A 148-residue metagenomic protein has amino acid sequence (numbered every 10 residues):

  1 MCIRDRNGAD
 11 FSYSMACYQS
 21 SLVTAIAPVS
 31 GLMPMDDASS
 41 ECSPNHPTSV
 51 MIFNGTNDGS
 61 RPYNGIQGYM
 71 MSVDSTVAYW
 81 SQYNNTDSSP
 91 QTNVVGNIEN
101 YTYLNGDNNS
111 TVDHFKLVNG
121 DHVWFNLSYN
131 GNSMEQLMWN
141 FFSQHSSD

Functional and structural regions predicted by a protein language model:
M1-D5: Conserved small/polar residues in nucleotide/adenosyl-binding loops
R6, C17, Q67-D74, S128-S133: Soluble non-cytosolic domains of exported or imported proteins
R6-D10, G31-M35, T56-S60, N119-W124: Solvent-exposed loop/turn segments at secondary-structure junctions within structured extracellular/periplasmic domains
A9-S20: Short glycine-enriched nucleophile-adjacent loop and the immediately C-terminal alpha-helix near the catalytic center
D10, I52, N140-F141: Intrinsic disorder/low-structure terminal segments
Y13, D37, P62-G65, F125-Y129: Active-site-proximal flexible loops/turns
T24-N109: The feature captures the conserved acid-bearing segment of alpha/beta-hydrolase catalytic domains
T48, S81-D148: Alpha/beta-hydrolase-fold serine-hydrolase catalytic core, especially in secreted/extracellular enzymes
